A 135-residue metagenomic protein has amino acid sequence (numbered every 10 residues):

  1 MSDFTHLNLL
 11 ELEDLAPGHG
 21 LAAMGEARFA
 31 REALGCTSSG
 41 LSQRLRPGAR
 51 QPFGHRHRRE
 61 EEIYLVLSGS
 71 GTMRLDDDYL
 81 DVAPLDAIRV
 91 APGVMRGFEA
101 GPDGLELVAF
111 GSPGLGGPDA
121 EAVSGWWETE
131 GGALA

Functional and structural regions predicted by a protein language model:
M1-S39, P47, A120-A135: A short, N-terminal "cap"/entry segment at the start of jelly-roll beta-barrel domains of the cupin/DSBH fold
R31-A33, P52-R58, E99-A100, G125: Short histidine-centered beta-strand/loop micro-motifs that create catalytic or ligand/metal-coordination sites
G35-S38, R46-R50, S70-T72, Y79 (+1 more regions): Short, charged/polar surface micro-motifs in flexible loops or helix N-caps
S42-R46, R56-R74: Short, conserved beta-strand element in jelly-roll/cupin
F53, M73-R74, V90, R96-P102: Short beta-strand His + acidic residue motifs that chelate non-heme Fe in jelly-roll/DSBH and cupin folds
R59, D78, V94-M95, D103-G104: A generic "binding-loop/recognition-motif" signal
D77-G93: Short acidic-glycine-tyrosine-enriched beta hairpin
G97-A135: Double-stranded beta-helix
